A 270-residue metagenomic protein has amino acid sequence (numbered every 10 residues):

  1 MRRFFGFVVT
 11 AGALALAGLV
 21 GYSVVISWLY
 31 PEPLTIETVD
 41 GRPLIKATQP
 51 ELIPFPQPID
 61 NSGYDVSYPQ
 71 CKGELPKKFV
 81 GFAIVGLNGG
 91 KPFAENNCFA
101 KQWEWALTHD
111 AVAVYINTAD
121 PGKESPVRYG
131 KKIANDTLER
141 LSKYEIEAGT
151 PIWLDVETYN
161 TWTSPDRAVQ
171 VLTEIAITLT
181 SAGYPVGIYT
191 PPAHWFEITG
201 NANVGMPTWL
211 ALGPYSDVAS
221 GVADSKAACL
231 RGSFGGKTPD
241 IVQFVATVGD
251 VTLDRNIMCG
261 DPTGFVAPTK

Functional and structural regions predicted by a protein language model:
M1-A13: N-terminal Sec-pathway targeting helices
L19-D40: C-terminal region of N-terminal signal peptides and the immediate post-cleavage residues of exported proteins
I36-S67, E74-K77, G205-K270: Functionally critical loop-and-helix segments that line ligand-binding/catalytic clefts of soluble enzyme domains
K46-A176, T180-Y184: Substrate-binding cleft of extracellular glycoside hydrolase catalytic domains
R128-K131, D136, V156, G187 (+3 more regions): N-terminal pro-sequences and low-complexity stem/linker regions of secreted or lumenal proteins
Y129, H194-G205: Glycine-rich, charge-decorated loop segments at or immediately adjacent to ligand/cofactor-binding or catalytic sites
L179-E197: Aromatic-lined carbohydrate-recognition surfaces of secreted/lumenal glycan-active proteins
